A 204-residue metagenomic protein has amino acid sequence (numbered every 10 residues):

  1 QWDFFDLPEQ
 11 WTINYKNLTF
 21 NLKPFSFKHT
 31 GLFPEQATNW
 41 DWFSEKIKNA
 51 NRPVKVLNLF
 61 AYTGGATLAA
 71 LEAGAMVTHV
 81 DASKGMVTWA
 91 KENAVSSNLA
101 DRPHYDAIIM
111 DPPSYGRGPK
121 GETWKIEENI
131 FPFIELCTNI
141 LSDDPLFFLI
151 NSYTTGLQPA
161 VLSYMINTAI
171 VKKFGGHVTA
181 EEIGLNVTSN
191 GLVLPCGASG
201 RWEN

Functional and structural regions predicted by a protein language model:
Q1-L32, D41: Non-catalytic substrate-recognition/targeting regions of SAM-dependent transferases
P34-R52: Conserved alpha-helix/loop element of class I SAM-dependent methyltransferases that forms part of the SAM/SAH-binding
N51-Y62: Conserved class I S-adenosyl-L-methionine
T63-A75: Conserved SAM-binding loop of SAM-dependent methyltransferases across substrates and taxa, primarily the Class I
M76-D81: Conserved SAM-binding motif I beta-strand of class I
S83-I109: S-adenosyl-L-methionine
R102-V171: S-adenosylmethionine
P145-N204: C-terminal catalytic and target-recognition region of SAM-dependent MTase-like enzymes, primarily methyltransferases
